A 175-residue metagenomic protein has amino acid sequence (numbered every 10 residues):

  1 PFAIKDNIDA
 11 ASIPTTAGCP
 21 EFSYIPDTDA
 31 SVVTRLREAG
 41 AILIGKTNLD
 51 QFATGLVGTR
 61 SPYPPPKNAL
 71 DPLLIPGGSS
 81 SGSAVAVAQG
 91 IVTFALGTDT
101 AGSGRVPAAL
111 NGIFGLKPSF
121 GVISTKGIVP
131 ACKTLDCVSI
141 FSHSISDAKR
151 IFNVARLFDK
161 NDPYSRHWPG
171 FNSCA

Functional and structural regions predicted by a protein language model:
P1-T100: Gly/Ser-rich catalytic/binding loops embedded in alpha/beta enzyme cores
P14, L56, A108, G127 (+1 more regions): Short, flexible helix/strand-to-coil boundary loops that buttress conserved ligand/catalytic motifs in alpha/beta
D27, S31, S81, T98 (+2 more regions): Conserved active-site and cofactor/substrate-binding residues in soluble primary-metabolism enzymes
Q51-F52, G102-R105, C137: Flexible loop/turn segments at secondary-structure boundaries
G58, T98-K126: Glycine/threonine-rich beta-strand-loop-alpha-helix active-site module that forms ligand/phosphate-binding
P62, G78-S81, A108-N111, P118 (+1 more regions): Short, solvent-exposed loop/turn segments at the edges of secondary structure
K117-A175: A short helix-breaking turn/cap at a secondary-structure junction
